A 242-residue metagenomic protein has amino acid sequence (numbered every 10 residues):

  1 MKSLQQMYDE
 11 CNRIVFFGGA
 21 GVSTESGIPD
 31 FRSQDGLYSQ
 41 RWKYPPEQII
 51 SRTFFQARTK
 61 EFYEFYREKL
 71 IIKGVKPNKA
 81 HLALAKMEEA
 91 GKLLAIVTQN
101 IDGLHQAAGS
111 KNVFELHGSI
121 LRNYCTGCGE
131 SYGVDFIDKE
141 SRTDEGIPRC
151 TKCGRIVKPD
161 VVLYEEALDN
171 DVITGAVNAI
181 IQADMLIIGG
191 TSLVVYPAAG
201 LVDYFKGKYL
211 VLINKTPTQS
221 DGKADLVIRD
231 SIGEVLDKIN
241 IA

Functional and structural regions predicted by a protein language model:
M1-A242: Conserved catalytic core of sirtuin-type NAD+-dependent deacylases
